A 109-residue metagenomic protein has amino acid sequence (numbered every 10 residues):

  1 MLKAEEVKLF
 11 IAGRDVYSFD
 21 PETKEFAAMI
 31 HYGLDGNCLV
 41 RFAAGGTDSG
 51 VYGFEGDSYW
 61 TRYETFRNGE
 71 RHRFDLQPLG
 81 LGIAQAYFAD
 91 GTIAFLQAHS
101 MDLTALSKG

Functional and structural regions predicted by a protein language model:
M1-V51, W60-G109: Lipid interaction determinants
F54-G56: Cysteine-nucleophile amide-bond enzymes
